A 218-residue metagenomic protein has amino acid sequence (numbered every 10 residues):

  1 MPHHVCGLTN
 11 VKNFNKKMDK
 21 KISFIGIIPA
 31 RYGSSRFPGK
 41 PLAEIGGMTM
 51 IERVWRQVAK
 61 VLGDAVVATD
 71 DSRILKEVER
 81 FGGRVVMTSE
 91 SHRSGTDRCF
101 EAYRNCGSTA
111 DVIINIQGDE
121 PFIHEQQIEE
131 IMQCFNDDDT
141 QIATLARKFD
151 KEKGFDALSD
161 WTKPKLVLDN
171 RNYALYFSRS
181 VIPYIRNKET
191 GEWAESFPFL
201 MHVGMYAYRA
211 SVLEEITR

Functional and structural regions predicted by a protein language model:
H4-G7, V11: Short hydrophobic alpha-helical segments enriched in small aliphatic residues
K20-T69: N-terminal glycine-rich phosphate-binding loop and ensuing alpha1 helix
S35, P121, Y206: Residues that recognize and position ribonucleotide moieties
L62, S108-A110, D137-I142: Short, high-confidence coil segments that cap the C-terminus of an alpha-helix and link into the following beta-strand
V66, S72-Q133: Short phosphate-binding loop-to-helix
E125-R218: Conserved core of the sugar-phosphate nucleotidyltransferase
